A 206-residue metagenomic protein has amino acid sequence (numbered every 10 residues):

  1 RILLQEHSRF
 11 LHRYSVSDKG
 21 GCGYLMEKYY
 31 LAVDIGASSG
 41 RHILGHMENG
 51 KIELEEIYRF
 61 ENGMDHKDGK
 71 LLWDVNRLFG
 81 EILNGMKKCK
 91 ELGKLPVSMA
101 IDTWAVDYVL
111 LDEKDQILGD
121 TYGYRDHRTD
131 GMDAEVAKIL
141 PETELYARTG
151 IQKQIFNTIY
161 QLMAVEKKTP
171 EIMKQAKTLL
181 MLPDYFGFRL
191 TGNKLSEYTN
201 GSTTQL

Functional and structural regions predicted by a protein language model:
I2-S8: N-terminal amphipathic/hydrophobic targeting modules at extreme N-termini, encompassing cleavable Sec/SRP-type signal
H12, D18-D120, D130-G131, A147 (+1 more regions): N-terminal glycine/serine-rich phosphate-binding loop of ATP-dependent small-molecule kinases, especially carbohydrate
I35-A37, G50, L145-L206: Gly/Ser/Thr-rich active-site cleft segment
N84, K88-E91, A134-E135, A164-K168 (+1 more regions): Residue-level signal for well-ordered alpha-helical scaffold segments within enzymatic catalytic domains
D126: Carbohydrate-associated surface elements
D130-P141: Hinge/lid segment of periplasmic solute-binding proteins
